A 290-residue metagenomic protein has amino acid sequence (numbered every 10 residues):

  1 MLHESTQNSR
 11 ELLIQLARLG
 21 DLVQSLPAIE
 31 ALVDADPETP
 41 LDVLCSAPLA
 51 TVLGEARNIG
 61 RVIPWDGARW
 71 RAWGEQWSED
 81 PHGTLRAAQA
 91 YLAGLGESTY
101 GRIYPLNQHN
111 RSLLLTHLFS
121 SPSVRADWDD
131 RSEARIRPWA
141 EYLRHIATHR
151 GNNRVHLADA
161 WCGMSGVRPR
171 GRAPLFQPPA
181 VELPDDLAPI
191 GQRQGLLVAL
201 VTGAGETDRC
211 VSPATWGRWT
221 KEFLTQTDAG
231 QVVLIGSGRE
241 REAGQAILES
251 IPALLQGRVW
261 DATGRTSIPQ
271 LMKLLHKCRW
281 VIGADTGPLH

Functional and structural regions predicted by a protein language model:
M1-H290: Catalytic machinery of carbohydrate-active enzymes, primarily nucleotide-sugar-dependent glycosyltransferases
